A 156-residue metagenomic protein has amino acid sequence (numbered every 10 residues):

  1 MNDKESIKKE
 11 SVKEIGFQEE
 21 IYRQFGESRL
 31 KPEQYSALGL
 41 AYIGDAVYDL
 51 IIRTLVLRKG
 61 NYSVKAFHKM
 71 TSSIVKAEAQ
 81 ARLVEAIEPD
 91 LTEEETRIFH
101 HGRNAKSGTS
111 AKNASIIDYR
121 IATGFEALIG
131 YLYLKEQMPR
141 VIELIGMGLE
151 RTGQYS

Functional and structural regions predicted by a protein language model:
M1-S156: Double-stranded RNA-binding/processing signature
